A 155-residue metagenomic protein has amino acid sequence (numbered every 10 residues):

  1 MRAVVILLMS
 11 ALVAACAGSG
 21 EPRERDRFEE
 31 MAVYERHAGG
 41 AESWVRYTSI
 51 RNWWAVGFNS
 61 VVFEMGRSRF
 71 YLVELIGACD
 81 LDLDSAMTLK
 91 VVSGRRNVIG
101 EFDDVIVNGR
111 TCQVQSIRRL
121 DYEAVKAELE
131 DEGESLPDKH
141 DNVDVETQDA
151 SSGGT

Functional and structural regions predicted by a protein language model:
M1-M9: Sec-dependent signal peptide recognition, specifically the positively charged N-region followed immediately by
V5, I50-N52, I106: Residues embedded in well-ordered secondary-structure elements
L8, G57, D121: Residues that line or immediately flank small-molecule/substrate-binding pockets and catalytic motifs
M9, S43-R46, R110: Extracytoplasmic/secreted proteins and extracellular or luminal domains
L12-A15: C-terminal motif of bacterial Sec signal peptides marking the signal peptidase cleavage site
A17-G77, L81-D82, H140-S152: N-terminal secretory signal peptides
G77-T155: Helix-rich interaction surfaces within compact, conserved domain-sized segments that mediate assembly or partner
